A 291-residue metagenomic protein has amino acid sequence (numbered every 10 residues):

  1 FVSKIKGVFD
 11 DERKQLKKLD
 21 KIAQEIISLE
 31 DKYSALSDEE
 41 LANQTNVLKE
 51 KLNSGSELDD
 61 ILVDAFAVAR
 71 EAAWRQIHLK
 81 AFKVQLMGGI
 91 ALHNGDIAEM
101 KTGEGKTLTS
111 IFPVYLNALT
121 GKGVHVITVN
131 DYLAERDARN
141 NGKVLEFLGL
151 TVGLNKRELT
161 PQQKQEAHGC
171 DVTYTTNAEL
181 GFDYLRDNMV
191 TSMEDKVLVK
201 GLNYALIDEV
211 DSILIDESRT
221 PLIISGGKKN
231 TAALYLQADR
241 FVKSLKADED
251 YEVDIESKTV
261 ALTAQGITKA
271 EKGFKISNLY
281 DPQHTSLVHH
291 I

Functional and structural regions predicted by a protein language model:
F1-I291: Conserved P-loop NTPase motor core
